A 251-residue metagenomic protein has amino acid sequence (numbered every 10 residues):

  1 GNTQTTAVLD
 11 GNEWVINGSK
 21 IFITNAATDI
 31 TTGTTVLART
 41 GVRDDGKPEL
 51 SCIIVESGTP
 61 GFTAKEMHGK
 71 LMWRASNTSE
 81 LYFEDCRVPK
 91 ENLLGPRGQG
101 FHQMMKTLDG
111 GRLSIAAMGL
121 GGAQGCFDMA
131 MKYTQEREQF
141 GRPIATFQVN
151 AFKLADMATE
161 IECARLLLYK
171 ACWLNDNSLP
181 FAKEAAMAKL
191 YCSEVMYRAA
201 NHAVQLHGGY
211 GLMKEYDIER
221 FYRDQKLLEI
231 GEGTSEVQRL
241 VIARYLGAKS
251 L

Functional and structural regions predicted by a protein language model:
N2, L9-W14, E80-Y82, P96-Q99 (+1 more regions): Alpha-helical interface subdomain recognition
N2-T3, I21, K65-G69: Short beta-alpha junctions and helix-cap segments that line functional grooves
V8, V36-R39, I54-E56, Y82-E84 (+2 more regions): Short beta-strand-to-turn element immediately C-terminal to the catalytic PLP-Schiff-base lysine in fold type I
V8-L9, N25-I30, R43-K47, L71-A75 (+3 more regions): Solvent-exposed alpha-helices and their adjacent loops that cap or buttress functional pockets in soluble metabolic
E13, N17-A64: A short core secondary-structure module
K47-E49, A64-E66, K90-R97: Short, charged, solvent-exposed linker or helix-capping segments at domain edges/interfaces that act as flexible hinges
G58-R87: Flexible, small-/acidic-enriched active-site or ligand-binding loops
